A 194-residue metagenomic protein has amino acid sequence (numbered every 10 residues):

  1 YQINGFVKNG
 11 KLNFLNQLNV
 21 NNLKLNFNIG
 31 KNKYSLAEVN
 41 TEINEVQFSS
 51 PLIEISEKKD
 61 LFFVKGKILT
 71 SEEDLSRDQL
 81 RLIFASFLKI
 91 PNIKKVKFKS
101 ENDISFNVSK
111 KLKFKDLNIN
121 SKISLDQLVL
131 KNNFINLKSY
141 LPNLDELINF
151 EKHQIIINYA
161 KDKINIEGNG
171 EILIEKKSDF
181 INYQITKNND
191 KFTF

Functional and structural regions predicted by a protein language model:
Y1-F194: Membrane-proximal interfacial segments on either side of biological membranes
